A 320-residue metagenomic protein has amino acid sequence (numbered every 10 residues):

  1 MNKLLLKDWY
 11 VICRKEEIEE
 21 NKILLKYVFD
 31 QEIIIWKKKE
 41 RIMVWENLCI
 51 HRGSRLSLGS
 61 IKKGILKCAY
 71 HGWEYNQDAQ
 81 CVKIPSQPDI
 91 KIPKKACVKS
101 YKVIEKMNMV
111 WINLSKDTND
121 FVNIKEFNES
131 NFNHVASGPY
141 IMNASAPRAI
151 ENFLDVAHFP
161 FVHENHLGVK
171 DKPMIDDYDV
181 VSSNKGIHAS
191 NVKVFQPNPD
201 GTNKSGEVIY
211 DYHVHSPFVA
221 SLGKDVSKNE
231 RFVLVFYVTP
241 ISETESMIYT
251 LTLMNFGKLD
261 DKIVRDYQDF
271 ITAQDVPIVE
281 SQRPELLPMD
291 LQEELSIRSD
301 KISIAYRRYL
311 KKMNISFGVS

Functional and structural regions predicted by a protein language model:
M1-L4, G318-S320: Basic/polar N-terminal segments that are highly enriched at the extreme N-terminus, encompassing both cleavable
L4, V11-E129, H134: Rieske [2Fe-2S] iron-sulfur-binding domain
D8-Y10, Q31, K99, M174-D176 (+1 more regions): Short beta-strand or tight-loop elements that sit immediately N-terminal to catalytic metal-binding acidic residues
T118-S320: C-terminal catalytic domain of Rieske-type non-heme iron oxygenases
